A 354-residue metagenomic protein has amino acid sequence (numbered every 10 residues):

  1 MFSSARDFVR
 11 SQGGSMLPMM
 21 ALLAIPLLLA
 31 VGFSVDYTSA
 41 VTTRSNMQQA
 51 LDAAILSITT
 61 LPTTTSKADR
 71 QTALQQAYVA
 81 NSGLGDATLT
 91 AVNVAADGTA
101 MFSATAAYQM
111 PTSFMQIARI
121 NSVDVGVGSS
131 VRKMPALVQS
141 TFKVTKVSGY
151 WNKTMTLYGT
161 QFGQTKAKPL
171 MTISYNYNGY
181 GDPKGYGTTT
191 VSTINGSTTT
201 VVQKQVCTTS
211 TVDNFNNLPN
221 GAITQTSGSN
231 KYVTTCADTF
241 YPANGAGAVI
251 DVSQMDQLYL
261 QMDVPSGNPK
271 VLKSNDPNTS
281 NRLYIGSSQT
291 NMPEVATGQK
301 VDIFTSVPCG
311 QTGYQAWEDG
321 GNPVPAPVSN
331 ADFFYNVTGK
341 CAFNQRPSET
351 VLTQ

Functional and structural regions predicted by a protein language model:
M1-Q71: Alpha-helical assembly-interface signal, strongest on the long, hydrophobic N-terminal helix that forms
V41, S45, Q49, A53-F114 (+1 more regions): Short amphipathic secondary-structure patches
M110, P135, P323, G339-F343: Short loop/turn segments at secondary-structure transitions that flank enzyme active sites
M115-V123, V324-S329: Beta-sandwich strand segments
I117-A136: A short, surface-exposed beta-strand/turn
G126-R132, A331-T338: Short, structured beta-strand segments at or near domain termini in extracellular proteins/domains
A136-F333, E349-T353: Extracellular distal adhesion/interaction modules in secreted or cell-surface proteins
G339-Q354: Eukaryotic membrane transport/trafficking proteins
